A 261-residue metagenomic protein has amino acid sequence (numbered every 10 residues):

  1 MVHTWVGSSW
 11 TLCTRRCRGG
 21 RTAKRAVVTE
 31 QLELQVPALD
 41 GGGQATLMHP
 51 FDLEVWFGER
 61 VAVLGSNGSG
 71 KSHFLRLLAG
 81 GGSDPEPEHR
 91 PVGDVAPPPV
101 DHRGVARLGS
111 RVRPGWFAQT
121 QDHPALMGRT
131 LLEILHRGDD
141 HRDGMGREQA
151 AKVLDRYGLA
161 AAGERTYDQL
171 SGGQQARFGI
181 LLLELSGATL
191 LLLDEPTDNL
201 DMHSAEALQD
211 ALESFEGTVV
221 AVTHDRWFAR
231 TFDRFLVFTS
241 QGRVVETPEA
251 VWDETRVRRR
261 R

Functional and structural regions predicted by a protein language model:
H3, L12-C13, R256-R261: ABC ATPase nucleotide-binding domains
S9-R16, V27-Q31: Conserved catalytic Walker-motif region of ABC-type ATPase nucleotide-binding domains
R21-R261: ABC ATP-binding cassette signature C-motif
